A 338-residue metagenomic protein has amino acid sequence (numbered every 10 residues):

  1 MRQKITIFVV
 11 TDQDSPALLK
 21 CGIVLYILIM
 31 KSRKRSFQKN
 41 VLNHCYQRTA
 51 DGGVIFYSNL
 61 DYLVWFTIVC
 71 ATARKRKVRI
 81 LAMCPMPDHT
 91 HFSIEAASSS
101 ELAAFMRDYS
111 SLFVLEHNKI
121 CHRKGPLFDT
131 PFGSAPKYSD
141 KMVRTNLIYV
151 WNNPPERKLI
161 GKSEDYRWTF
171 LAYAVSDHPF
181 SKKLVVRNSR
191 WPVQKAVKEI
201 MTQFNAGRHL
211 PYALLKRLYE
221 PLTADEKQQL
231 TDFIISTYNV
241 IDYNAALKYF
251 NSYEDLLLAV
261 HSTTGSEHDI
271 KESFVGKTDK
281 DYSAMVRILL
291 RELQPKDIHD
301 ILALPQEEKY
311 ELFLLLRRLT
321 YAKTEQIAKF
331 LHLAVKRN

Functional and structural regions predicted by a protein language model:
M1-A82, A96-N338: Short Pro-Cys-Gly-centered "Cys-loop" motif that presents a nucleophilic cysteine in a tight turn
H89-A97: Short beta-strand->loop micro-motif that forms the acidic, two-metal-ion catalytic signature in nucleotide-processing
